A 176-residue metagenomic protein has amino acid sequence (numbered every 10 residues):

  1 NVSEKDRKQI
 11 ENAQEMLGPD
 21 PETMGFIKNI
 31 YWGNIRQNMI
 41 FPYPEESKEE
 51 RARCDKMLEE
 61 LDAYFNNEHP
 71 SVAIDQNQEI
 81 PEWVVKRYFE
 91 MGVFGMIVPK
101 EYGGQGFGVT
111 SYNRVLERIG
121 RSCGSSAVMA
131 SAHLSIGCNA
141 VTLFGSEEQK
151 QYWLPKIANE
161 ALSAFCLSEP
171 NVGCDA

Functional and structural regions predicted by a protein language model:
N1-S71, Q78: Extended, charge-enriched "interface" segments that sit outside catalytic cores
V72-A176: Glycine-rich flavin
